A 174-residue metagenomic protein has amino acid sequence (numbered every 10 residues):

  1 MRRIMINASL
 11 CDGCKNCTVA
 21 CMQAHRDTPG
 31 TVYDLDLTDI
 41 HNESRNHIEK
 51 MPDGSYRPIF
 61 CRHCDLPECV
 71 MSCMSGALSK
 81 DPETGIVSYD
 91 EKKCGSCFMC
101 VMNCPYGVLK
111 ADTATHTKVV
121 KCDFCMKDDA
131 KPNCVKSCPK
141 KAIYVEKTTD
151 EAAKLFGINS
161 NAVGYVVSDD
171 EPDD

Functional and structural regions predicted by a protein language model:
M1-S9: N-terminal beta-strand motif that seeds the catalytic metal site of vicinal oxygen chelate
M5-I6, S88, K121: Conserved beta-strand segments that form the floor/walls of ligand-binding pockets within enzyme and binding domains
A8, S75, E91: Aromatic-flanked redox-active Cys/Sec active sites in thiol-based oxidoreductases, especially the WC-centered
D12, T18-H25: N-terminal signal-anchor transmembrane alpha helix
M22, M74, P105: A short local structural element in Rossmann-fold oxidoreductases
D27-H63, P67-M71, E91-D174: Flanking helices and flexible, charged tails adjoining ferredoxin-like Fe-S electron-transfer domains in multi-subunit
H63-I86: Ordered, amphipathic secondary-structure segments that act as subunit-interaction surfaces in large macromolecular
